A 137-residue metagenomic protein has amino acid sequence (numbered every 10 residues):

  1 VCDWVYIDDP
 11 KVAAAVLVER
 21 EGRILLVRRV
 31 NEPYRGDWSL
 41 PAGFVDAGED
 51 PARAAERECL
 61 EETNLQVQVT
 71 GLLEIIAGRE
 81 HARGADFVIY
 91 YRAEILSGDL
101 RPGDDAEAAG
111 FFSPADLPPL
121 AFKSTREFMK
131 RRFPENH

Functional and structural regions predicted by a protein language model:
V1-A15: Acidic, metal-coordinating catalytic segment for phosphate/diphosphate chemistry, firing primarily on the Nudix
V12-A14, G22, F87-I89, E107: Change "...and in nucleic-acid phosphodiester-cleaving endonucleases..." to "...and in nucleic-acid processing enzymes
V16, L72, Y91-A93: A structural signal for short, well-ordered beta-strand segments
E19-E61: Conserved Nudix-box catalytic region and its N-terminal flanking loop in Nudix hydrolases and closely related
Q66-E74: A short coil-to-beta-strand element that immediately follows conserved catalytic motifs
I76-D99, F133: Active-site-adjacent beta-strand/loop module that shapes the phosphate/pyrophosphate-binding cleft
P102-H137: Nudix hydrolase/Nudix homology domain
